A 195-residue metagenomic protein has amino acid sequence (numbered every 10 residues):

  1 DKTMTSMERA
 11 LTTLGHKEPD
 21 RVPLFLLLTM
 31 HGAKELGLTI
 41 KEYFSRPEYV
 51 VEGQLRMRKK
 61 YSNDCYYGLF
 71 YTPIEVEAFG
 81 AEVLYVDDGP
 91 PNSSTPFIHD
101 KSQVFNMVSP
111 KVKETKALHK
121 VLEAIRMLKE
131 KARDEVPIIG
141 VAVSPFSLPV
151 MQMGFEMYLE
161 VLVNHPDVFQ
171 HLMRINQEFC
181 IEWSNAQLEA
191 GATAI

Functional and structural regions predicted by a protein language model:
D1-D87, E123, M127: N-terminal basic, low-complexity leaders that serve as flexible interaction/assembly modules and, when applicable, as
D1-K2, T193-I195: Short, intrinsically disordered, charge-balanced linker/junction segments flanking boundaries in proteins
K41, Y66, P137-I139, I195: A local structural micro-motif
N63, G191-T193: A structural motif
G80-A186, A190: Active-site-proximal, glycine-rich beta->alpha crossover segments in alpha/beta enzymes that shape flexible
